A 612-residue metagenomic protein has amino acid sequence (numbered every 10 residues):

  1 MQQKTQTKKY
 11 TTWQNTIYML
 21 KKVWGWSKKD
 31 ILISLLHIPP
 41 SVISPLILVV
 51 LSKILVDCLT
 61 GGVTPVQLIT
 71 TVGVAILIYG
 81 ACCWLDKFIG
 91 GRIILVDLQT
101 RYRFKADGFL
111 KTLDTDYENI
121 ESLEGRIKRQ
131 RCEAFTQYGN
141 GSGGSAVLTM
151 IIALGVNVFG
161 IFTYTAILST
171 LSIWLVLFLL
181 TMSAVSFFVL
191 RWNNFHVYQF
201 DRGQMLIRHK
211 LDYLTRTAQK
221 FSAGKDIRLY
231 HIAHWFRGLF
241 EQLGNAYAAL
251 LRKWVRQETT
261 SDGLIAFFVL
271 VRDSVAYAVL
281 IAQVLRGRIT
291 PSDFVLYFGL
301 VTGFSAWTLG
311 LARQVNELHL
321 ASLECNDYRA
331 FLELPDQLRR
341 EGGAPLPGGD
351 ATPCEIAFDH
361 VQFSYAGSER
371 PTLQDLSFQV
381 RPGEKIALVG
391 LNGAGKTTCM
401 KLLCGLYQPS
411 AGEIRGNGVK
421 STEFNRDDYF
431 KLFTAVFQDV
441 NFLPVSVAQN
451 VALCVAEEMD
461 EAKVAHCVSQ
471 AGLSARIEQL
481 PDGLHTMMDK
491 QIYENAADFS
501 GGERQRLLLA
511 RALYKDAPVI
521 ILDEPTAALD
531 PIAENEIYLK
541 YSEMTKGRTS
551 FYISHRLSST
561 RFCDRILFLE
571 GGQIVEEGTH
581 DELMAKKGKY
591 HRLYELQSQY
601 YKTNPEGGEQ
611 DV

Functional and structural regions predicted by a protein language model:
M1-I17, D97-S145, I207-L250, S322-P335 (+1 more regions): Extended non-transmembrane interhelical loops and adjacent amphipathic helices of multipass membrane proteins
M1-S44, P65-V66, T70, I89 (+7 more regions): Membrane-integrated ABC transporters
I31-L85, V158, Y164-V197, V271 (+2 more regions): Transmembrane helix-loop-helix hairpins at lipid-water interfaces of multipass membrane proteins, especially the type-1
G203, I232, A276, Y297-L334: Cytosolic ends of transmembrane helices, especially the final helix of ABC transmembrane type-1 domains
P371, S474-R504, Y600-E609: ABC-fold ATPase nucleotide-binding domain signature/coupling loops
C404: Helix-to-loop junction immediately C-terminal to a conserved catalytic motif
R415, F430, A448-E494, Y538-L539 (+1 more regions): ABC ATPase nucleotide-binding domain helical subdomain, centered on the C-loop/LSGGQ "ABC signature"
G483, L539, G547, R556 (+1 more regions): C-terminal portion of ABC ATPase nucleotide-binding domains
